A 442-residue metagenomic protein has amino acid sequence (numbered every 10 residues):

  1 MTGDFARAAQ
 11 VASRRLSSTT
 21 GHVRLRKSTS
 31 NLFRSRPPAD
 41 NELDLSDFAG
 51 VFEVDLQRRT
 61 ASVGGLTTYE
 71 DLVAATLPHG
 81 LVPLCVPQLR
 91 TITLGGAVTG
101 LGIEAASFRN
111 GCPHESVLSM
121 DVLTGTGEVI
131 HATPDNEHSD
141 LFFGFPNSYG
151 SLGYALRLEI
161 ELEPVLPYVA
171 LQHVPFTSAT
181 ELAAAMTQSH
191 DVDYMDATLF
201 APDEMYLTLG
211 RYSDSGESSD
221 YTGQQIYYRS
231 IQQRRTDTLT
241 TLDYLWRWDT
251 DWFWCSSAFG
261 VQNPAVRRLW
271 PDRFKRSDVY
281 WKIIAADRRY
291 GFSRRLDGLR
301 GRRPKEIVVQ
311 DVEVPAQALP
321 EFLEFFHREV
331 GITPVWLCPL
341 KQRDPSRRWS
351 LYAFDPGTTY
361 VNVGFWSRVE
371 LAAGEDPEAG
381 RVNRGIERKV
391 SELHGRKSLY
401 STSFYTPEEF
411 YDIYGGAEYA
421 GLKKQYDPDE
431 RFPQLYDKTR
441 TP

Functional and structural regions predicted by a protein language model:
M1-P442: Noncatalytic alpha-helical scaffold of FAD-dependent oxidoreductases
